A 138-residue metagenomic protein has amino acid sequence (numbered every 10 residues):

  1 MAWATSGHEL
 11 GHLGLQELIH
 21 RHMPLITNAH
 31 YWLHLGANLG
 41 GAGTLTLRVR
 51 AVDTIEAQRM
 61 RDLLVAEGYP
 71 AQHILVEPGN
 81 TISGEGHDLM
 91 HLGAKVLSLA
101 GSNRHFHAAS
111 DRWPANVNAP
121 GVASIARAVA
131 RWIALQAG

Functional and structural regions predicted by a protein language model:
M1, H105-G138: His/Asp/Glu-rich mid-to-C-terminal helical/loop segments that flank catalytic regions of hydrolases
S6-N103: Metal-dependent peptidase/peptidase-like ectodomains
